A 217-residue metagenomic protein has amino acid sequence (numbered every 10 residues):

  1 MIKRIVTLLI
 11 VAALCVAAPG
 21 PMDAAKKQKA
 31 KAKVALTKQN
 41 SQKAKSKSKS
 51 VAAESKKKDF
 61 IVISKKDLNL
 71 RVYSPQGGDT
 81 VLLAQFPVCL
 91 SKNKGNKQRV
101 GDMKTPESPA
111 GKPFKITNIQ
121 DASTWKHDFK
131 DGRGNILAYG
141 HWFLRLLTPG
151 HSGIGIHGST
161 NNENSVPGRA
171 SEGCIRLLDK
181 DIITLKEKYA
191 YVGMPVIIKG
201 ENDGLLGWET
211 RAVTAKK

Functional and structural regions predicted by a protein language model:
M1-T7: Bacterial N-terminal signal peptides that target proteins for export
L8-A17: Bacterial N-terminal signal peptides
P19-A24: Sec/Tat signal peptide C-region and signal peptidase I cleavage site
A25-K33: Long, low-complexity, intrinsically disordered segments
A32-D102, I197-K217: Intrinsically disordered, low-complexity, Pro/Ser/Thr/Asn/Gly/Ala-rich spacer/linker segments adjacent to signal
L36, K49-V51, K56, K104 (+1 more regions): Exported/periplasmic cell-wall-interacting domains
A84-F86, K112-K115, S152-I154: Short beta-strand segments
N96-I119, I175-L177: Short, surface-exposed secondary-structure junctions/capping segments
